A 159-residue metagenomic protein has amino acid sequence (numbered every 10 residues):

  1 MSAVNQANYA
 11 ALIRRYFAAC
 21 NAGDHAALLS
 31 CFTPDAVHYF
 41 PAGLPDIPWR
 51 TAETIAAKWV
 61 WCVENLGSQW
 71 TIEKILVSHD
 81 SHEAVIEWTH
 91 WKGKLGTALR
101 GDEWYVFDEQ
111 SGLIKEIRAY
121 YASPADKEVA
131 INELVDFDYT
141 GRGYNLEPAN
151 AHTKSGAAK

Functional and structural regions predicted by a protein language model:
S2-C31, D35: Short acidic-aromatic low-complexity motifs
A3, N8, V60-K159: A beta-strand edge to alpha-helix "cap/lid" segment located at domain peripheries
N8-Y9, A36, A52, L95: Hydrophobic alpha-helical segments, principally membrane-spanning helices and signal/leader peptides
A10-A19, A42-G43, K58-C62, P148-A151: Short, mixed-charge, low-aromatic patches
Y16, L28-L29, A36, T51 (+5 more regions): Hydrophobic pocket/interface hotspot
Y16-A19, Y39, Q69, W91: Alpha-helix C-capping/helix-to-loop hinge sites
A19-A22, A36, P41, A84 (+2 more regions): Small-side-chain structural scaffolding
H25-S81: A solvent-exposed, acidic/Ser-Thr-rich amphipathic alpha-helical stretch
